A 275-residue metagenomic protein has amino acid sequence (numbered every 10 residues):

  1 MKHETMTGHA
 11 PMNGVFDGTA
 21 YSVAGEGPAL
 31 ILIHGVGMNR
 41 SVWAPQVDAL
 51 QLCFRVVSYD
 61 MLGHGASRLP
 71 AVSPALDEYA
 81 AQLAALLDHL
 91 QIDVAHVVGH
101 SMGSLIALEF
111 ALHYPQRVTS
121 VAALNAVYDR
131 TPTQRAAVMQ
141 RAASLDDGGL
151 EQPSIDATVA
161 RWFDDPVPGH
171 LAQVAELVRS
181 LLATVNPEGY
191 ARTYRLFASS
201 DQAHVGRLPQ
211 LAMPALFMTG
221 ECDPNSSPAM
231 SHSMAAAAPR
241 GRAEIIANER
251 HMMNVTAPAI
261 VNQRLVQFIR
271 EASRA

Functional and structural regions predicted by a protein language model:
M1-L30, Q51-R55, I92-D93, Q202 (+1 more regions): Alpha/beta-hydrolase fold catalytic core
T19-V72: Conserved HGGG/HGGXW glycine-rich cap/lid loop of the alpha/beta-hydrolase fold
E78-A95: Conserved acidic catalytic loop of the alpha/beta-hydrolase fold
L108, L112-H113, V118-G149: Flexible "cap/lid" loop of the alpha/beta hydrolase fold
P132-A136, L150-P209: Conserved alpha/beta-hydrolase catalytic His-Asp/Glu region
L211, F217-T219: Short beta-strand/loop motif that positions the catalytic acidic residue of the alpha/beta-hydrolase fold
E221-S226: Acidic catalytic loop of the alpha/beta-hydrolase fold
G241-A275: Catalytic active-site module of serine/aspartate enzymes centered on a nucleophile-bearing elbow/loop
